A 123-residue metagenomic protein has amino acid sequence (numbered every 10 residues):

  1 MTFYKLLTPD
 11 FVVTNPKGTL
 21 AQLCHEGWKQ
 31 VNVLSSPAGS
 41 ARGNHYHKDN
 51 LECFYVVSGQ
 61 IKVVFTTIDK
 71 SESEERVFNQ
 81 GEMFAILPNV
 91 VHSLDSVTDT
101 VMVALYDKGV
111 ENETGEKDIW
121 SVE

Functional and structural regions predicted by a protein language model:
M1-Q30, G43: A short, N-terminal "cap"/entry segment at the start of jelly-roll beta-barrel domains of the cupin/DSBH fold
T2-D10, D95-E123: Double-stranded beta-helix
L20, N44, V63-V64, I86 (+2 more regions): Short beta-strand His + acidic residue motifs that chelate non-heme Fe in jelly-roll/DSBH and cupin folds
N32-D49: Conserved short histidine dyad/triad with adjacent acidic residue
S35-S40, V64-F65, E72: Extended, hydrophobic alpha-helical segments
D49, E82, V90, T98 (+1 more regions): A generic "binding-loop/recognition-motif" signal
D49-K62, T66: Glycine- and acidic-residue-biased ligand/ion/polar-headgroup-sensing regions
I68-P88: Short acidic-glycine-tyrosine-enriched beta hairpin
